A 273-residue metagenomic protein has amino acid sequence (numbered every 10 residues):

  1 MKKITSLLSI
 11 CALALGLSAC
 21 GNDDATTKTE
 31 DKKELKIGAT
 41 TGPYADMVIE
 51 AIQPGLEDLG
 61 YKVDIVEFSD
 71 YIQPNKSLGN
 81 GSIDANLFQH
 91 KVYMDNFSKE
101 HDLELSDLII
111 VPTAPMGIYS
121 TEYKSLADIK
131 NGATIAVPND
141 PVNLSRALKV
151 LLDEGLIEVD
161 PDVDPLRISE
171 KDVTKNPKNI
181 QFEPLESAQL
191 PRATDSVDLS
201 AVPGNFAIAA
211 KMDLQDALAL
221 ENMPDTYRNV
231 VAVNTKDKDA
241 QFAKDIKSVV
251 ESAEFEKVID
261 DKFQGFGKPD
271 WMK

Functional and structural regions predicted by a protein language model:
L15-A19: C-terminal motif of bacterial Sec signal peptides marking the signal peptidase cleavage site
G21-D23: Bacterial signal peptide processing site
E30-G42, Y61-E67, T134-I135: Short, well-ordered beta-strand elements
G42-D64: Short, polar/charged alpha-helical segment
I65-K76, V163-R192: Short helix-initiation/N-cap motifs at beta->coil->alpha
N96-L108, Y123, S196, A201 (+1 more regions): Ligand-binding "clamshell"
L108-L156, E256-K257: A conserved helix-loop-strand patch within extracytoplasmic ligand-binding domains of the periplasmic binding
P115-L126, R228-A240: A bilobed periplasmic-binding-protein/Venus flytrap-type ligand-binding module shared by bacterial periplasmic
